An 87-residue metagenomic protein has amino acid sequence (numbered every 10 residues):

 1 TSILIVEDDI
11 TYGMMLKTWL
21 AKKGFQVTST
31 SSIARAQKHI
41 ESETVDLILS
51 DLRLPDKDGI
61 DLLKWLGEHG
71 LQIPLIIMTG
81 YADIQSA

Functional and structural regions predicted by a protein language model:
E7: Conserved acidic carboxylate
I10-T28: Two-component/phosphorelay signaling modules centered on CheY-like receiver
S29-L47: Acidic, metal-coordinating helix/loop segments flanking the phosphotransfer/catalytic sites of two-component signaling
S32, D58-D61, T79: Acidic catalytic/metal-coordinating carboxylates
K38, I60-L71: Short amphipathic alpha-helix used as the core "switch/output" element in two-component signaling
T44-V45, G70-P74: His-Asp phosphorelay/catalytic-motif detector in bacterial-type signaling
D51: Active-site residues of response regulator receiver
Q72-A82: A short, hydrophobic beta-strand element within the central beta-sheet of small alpha/beta folds
